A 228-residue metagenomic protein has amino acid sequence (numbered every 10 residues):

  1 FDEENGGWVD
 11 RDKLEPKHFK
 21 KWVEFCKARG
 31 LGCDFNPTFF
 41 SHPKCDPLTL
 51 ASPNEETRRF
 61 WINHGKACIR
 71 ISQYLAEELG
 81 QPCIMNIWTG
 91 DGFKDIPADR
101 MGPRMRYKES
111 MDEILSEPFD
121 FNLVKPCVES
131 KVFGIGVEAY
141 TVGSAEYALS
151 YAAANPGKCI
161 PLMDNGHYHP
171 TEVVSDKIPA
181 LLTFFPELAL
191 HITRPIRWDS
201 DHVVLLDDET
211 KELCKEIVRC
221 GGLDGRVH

Functional and structural regions predicted by a protein language model:
F1: Catalytic domains of carbohydrate-active enzymes, especially glycoside hydrolases
E4-N5: Extended N-terminal export/anchoring regions of large proteins
V9-P156, I160: Active-site acidic/histidine proton-transfer and metal-coordination neighborhood in alpha/beta enzyme cores
R100-H228: Active-site capping/gating regions of soluble enzymes
